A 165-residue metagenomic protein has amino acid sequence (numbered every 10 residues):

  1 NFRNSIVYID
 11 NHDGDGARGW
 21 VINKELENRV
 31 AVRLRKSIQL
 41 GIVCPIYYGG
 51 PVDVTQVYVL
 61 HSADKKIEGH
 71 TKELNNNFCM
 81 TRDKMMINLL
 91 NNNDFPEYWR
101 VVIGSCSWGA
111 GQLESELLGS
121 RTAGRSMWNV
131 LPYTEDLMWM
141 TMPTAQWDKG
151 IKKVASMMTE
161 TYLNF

Functional and structural regions predicted by a protein language model:
N1-F165: A short aromatic-anchored loop/beta-hairpin motif
